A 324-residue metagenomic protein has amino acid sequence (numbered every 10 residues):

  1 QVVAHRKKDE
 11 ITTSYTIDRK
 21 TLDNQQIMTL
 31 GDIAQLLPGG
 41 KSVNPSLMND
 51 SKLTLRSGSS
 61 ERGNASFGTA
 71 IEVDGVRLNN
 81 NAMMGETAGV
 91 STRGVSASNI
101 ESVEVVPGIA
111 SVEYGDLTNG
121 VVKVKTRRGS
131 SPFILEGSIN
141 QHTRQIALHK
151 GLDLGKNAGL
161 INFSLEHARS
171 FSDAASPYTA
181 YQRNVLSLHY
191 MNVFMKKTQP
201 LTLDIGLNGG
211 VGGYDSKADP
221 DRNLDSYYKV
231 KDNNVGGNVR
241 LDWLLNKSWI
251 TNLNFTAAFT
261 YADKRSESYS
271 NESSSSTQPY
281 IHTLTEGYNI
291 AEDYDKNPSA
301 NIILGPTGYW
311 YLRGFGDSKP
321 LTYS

Functional and structural regions predicted by a protein language model:
Q1, L30-I33, L53-T54, E72 (+2 more regions): N-terminal periplasmic accessory domains that precede and gate Gram-negative outer-membrane beta-barrel machines
Q1-D23, D74: Short, acidic, small-residue-rich periplasmic hinge/interaction motif at the N-terminus of Gram-negative outer-membrane
T13-Q35, T54-S60: Short, polar/charged loop or turn motifs at beta-strand boundaries
Q35-R77: Extracytoplasmic beta-strand/coil segments of soluble accessory domains associated with Gram-negative outer-membrane
V76-P107: Short acidic/polar hinge/loop motifs at secondary-structure boundaries that mediate gating or recognition
G85-E86, V105-V106, S130-F133, R169-A174 (+4 more regions): Extracytoplasmic loops and strand-loop junctions of Gram-negative outer membrane beta-barrel proteins
E136-R169, S176-Y261: Transmembrane beta-barrel wall of Gram-negative outer-membrane proteins
P220-R222, V230-G236, L245-S324: Replace "related TpsB outer-membrane translocases also match" with "some related outer-membrane beta-barrels such as
